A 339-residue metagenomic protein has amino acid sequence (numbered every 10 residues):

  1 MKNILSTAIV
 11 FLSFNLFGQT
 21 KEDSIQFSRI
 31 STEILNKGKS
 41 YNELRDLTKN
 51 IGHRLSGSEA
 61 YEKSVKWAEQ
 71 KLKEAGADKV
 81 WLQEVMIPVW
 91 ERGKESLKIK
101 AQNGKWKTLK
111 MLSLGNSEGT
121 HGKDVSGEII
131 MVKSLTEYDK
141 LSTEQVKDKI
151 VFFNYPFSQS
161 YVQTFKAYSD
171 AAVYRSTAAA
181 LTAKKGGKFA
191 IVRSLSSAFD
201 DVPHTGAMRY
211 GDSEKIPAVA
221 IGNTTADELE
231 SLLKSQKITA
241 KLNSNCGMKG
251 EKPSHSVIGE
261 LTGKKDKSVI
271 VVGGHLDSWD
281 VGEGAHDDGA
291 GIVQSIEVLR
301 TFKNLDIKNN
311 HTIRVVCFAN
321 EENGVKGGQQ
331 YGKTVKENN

Functional and structural regions predicted by a protein language model:
M1-E22: Bacterial Sec-dependent N-terminal signal peptides
D23-Q26, K39-L44, I51, A60-A68 (+6 more regions): Stable alpha-helical elements in mature extracytoplasmic
I25-Q26, T108-M111, N116-T143, M208-A285 (+3 more regions): Soluble metallo-hydrolase cores and metallopeptidase-like ectodomains found primarily in the secretory/periplasmic
I25-S58, V202-Y210, D277: N-terminal capping segment at the start of a domain
N42, R300-K326: Short helix-loop-beta-strand segments that form the rim/entrance of peptidase-like active sites
R45, K49, H53-V162: Noncatalytic luminal/extracellular "stalk/propeptide" segments of secretory-pathway proteins
S134-S197: A conserved hydrophobic secondary-structure block that centers on an alpha-helix together with its immediately flanking
Y331-N339: A glycine-rich helix N-cap at a beta->alpha junction
